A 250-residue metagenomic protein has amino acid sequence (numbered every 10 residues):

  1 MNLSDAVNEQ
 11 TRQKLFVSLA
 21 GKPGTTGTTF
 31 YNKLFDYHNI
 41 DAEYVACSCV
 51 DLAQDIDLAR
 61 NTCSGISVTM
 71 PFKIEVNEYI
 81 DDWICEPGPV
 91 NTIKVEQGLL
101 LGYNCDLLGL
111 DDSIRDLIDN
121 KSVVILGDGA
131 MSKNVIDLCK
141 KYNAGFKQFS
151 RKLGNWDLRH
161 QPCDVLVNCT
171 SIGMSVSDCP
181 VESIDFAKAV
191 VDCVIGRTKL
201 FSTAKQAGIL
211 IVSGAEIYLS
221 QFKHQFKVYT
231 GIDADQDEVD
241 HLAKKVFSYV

Functional and structural regions predicted by a protein language model:
N2-R115, A207: Phosphate/diphosphate ligand-binding glycine-rich loop within oxidoreductases
V7-T11, I118, P180-K188: Short, conserved loop/helix-junction motifs that constitute active-site signature segments in enzyme catalytic cores
F16, S122-V123, V190: Conserved hydrophobic helix-helix packing surfaces used for dimerization/oligomerization
G65-E75, A130-M131, S171-M174, G196-R197: Short glycine-rich anion-binding loops that position phosphate/pyrophosphate groups of nucleotides and phosphorylated
E75, G173-C193, T198, S202: Rossmann-fold NAD(P) dinucleotide-binding segment
N104-G109, I114, N120-Y142, Q148: Glycine-rich adenosine-cofactor-binding loop
S150-C179: Active-site rim beta-loop-alpha module in soluble metabolic enzymes
A189-A243: Rossmann-fold NAD(P)-binding glycine/threonine-rich loop
